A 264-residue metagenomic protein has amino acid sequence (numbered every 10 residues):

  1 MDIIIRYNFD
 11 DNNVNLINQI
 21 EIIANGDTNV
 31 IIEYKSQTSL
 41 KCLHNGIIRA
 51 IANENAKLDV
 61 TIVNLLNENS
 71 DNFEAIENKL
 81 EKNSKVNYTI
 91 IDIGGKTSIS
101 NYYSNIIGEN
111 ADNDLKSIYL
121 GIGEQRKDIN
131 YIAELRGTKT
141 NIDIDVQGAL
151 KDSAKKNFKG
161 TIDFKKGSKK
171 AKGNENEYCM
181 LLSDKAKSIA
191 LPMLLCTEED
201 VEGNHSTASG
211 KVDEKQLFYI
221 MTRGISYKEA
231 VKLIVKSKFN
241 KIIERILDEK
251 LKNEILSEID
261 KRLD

Functional and structural regions predicted by a protein language model:
M1-F218, T222-I225, I246, K250-D264: Conserved beta-strand/loop scaffold segments within soluble protein domains that form the structured core and edges
Y219-N240: Extended amphipathic alpha-helical segments enriched in small hydrophobics
